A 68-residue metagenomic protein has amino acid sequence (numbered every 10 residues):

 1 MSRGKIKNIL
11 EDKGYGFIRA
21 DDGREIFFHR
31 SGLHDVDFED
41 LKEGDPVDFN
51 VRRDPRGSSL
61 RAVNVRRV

Functional and structural regions predicted by a protein language model:
M1-D12: Structural detector for short beta-strands of small beta-barrel domains
S2, R24, E43-V47, S58-V63: A generic structural signal for short beta-strands and their flanking turns/coil linkers
K13-I18: Short aromatic-glycine-enriched beta-strand elements
E25-D37: Beta-strand/loop nucleic-acid-binding surfaces
H34-D48: Short nucleic-acid-contacting surface segments enriched for D/E, G, S/T with interspersed K/R
R52-V68: OB-fold/S1-family single-stranded nucleic acid-binding modules
